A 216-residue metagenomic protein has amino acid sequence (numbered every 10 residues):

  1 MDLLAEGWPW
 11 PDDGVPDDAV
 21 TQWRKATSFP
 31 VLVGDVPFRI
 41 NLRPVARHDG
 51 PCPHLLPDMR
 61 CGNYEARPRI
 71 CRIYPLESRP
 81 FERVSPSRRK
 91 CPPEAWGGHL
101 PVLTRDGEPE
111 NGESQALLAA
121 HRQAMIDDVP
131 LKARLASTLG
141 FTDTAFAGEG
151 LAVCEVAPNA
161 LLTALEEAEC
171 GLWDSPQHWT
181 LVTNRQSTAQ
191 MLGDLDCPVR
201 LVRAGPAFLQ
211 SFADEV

Functional and structural regions predicted by a protein language model:
M1-V216: Short loop/turn segments that flank or connect secondary-structure elements
